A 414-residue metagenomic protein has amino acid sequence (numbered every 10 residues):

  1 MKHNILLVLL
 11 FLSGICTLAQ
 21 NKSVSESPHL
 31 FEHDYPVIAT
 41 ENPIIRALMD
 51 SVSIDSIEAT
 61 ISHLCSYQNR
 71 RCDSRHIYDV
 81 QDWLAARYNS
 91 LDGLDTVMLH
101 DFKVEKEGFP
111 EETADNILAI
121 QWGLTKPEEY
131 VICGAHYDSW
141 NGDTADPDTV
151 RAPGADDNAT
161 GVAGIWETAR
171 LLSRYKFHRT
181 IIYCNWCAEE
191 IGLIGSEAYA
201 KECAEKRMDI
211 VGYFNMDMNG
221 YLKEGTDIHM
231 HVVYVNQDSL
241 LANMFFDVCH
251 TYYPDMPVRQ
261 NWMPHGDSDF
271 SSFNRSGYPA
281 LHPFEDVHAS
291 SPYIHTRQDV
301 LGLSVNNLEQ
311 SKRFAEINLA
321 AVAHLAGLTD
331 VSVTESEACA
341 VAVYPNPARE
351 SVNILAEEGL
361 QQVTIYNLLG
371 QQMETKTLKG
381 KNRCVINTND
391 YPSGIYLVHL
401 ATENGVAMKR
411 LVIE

Functional and structural regions predicted by a protein language model:
A19, S393-E414: C-terminal tail/sorting-segment detector
E26-Y78, M218-Y221, S290-D299: N-terminal capping segment at the start of a domain
S56-W122: A non-catalytic alpha/beta surface segment that caps or lines the substrate-entry region of metallo-dependent hydrolase
L99, L222-D330: Active-site-adjacent substrate-binding region of metalloamidase/peptidase-like peptide-processing proteins
E112-D115, D148-Q237: Acidic/histidine-rich catalytic neighborhood of metal-dependent amide-processing enzymes
G327-Y344, E350: Residue-level detector of functionally pivotal "anchor" positions at catalytic/ligand-binding pockets or at interdomain
Y366-M373, Y396: Short, glycine-anchored, charge-dense loop/turn motifs used at functional sites
T377-E403: Short, surface-exposed loop/turn motifs with a glycine/proline- and acidic-biased composition
